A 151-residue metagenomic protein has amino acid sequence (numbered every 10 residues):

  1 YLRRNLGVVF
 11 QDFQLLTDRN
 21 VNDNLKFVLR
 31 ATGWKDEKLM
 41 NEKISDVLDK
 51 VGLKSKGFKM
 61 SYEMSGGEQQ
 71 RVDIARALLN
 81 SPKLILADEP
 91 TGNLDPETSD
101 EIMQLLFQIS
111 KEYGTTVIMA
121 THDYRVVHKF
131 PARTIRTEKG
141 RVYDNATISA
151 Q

Functional and structural regions predicted by a protein language model:
R19-F27: Short coil-to-helix segment of the ABC ATPase nucleotide-binding domain corresponding to the Q-loop/switch region
L39-V51: ABC nucleotide-binding domain "signature" region
M60-E68: Conserved ABC ATPase signature
I74: Hydrophobic anchor residue at the start of the ABC signature
S81: Conserved catalytic motifs of ABC-family nucleotide-binding domains
I85-D88: Catalytic Walker B motif of ABC-type/P-loop ATPase nucleotide-binding domains
P96-T98: Helix N-cap at the start of a conserved alpha-helix in ABC-type nucleotide-binding domains
